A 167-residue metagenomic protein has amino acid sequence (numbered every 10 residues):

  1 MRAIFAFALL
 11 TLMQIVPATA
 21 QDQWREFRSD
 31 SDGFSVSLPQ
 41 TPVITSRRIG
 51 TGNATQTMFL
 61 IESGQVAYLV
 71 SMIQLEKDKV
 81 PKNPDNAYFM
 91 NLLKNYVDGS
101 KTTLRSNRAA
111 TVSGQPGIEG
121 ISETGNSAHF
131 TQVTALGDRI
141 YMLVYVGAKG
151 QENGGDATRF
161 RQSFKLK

Functional and structural regions predicted by a protein language model:
M1-I4: Positively charged n-region of N-terminal signal peptides that target proteins for export
A6-Q14: Bacterial N-terminal signal peptides
V16-A20: Sec/Tat signal peptide C-region and signal peptidase I cleavage site
D22-P39: Short N-terminal segments immediately surrounding and downstream of signal-peptide cleavage
D30, Q40-V43, K82-S100, Y141-K167: Surface-exposed amphipathic alpha-helical segments
D32-F34, G64-A67, N126-A128, R139: Short acidic/polar mixed-charge low-complexity motifs
S37-F59, N91-G137: Signature of long, low-cysteine stretches enriched in small and polar/charged residues
F59-A87, I140-V144: A short acidic-to-branched-hydrophobic micro-motif
